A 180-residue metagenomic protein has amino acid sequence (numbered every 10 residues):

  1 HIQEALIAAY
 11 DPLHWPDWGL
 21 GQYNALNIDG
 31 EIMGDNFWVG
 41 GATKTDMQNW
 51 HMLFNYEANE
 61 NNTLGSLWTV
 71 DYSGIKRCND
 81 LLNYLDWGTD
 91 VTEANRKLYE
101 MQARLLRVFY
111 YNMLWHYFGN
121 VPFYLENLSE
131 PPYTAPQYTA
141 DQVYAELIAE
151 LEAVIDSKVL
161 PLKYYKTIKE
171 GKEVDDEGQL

Functional and structural regions predicted by a protein language model:
E4-G19, A42-F118, P132-A145, A149-I168: Conserved, well-structured interaction surfaces
L20-G41, Y124-N127, L160-L180: Short, surface-exposed recognition loops and adjoining beta-strand edges that mediate ligand/DNA contacts, enriched
